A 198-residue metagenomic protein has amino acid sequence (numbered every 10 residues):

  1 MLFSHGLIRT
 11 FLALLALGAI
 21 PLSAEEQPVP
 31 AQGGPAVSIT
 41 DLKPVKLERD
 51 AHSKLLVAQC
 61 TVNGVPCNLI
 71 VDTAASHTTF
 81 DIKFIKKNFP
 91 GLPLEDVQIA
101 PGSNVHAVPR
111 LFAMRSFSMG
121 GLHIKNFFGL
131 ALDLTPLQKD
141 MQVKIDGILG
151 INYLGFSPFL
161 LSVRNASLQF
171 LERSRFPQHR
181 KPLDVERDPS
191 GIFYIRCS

Functional and structural regions predicted by a protein language model:
M1-F11: Bacterial N-terminal signal peptides that target proteins for export
L2, A24-S198: Pepsin/retropepsin-fold aspartyl endopeptidases
F3, A19-I20: Generic secretory/membrane-interface signal
R9-A19: Bacterial N-terminal signal peptides
